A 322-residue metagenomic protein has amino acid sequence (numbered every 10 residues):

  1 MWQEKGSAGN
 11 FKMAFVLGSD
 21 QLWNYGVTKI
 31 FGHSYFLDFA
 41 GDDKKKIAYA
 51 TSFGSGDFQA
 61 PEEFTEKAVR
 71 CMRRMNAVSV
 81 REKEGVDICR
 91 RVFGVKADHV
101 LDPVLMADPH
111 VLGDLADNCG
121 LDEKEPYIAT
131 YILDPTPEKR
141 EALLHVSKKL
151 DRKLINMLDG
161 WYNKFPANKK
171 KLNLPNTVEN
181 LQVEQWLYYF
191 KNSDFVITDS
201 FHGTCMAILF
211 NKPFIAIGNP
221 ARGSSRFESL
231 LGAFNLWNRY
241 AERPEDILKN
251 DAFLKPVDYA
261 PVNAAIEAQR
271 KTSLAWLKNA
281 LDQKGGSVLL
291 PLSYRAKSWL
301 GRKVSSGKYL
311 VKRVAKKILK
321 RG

Functional and structural regions predicted by a protein language model:
M1-G322: Active-site anion-handling motifs in enzyme catalytic cores
